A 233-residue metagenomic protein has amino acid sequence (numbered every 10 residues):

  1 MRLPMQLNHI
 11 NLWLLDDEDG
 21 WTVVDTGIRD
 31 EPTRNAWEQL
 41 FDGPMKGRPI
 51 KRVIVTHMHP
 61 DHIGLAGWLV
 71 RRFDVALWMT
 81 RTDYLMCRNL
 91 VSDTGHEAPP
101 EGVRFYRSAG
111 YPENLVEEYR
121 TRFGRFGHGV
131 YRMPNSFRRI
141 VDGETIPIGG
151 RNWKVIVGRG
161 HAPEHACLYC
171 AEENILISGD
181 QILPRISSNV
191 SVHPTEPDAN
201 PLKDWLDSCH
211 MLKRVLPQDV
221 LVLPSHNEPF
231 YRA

Functional and structural regions predicted by a protein language model:
M1-R48, L168-S178, P184: Conserved beta-strand hairpin/beta-sheet module of binuclear metal-dependent hydrolase folds, prominently
R2, R81, H226: Residues at the C-termini of beta-strands that transition into short coil/loop
M5-L7, R138-I140, R159-A162: A short catalytic or substrate-binding loop motif that flags glycine-/basic-rich loops and adjacent residues that bind
H9-I10, N89-D93, S188-V190: Short aromatic-enriched loop/helix-cap "lid" or pocket-rim segments at secondary-structure transitions that line
W21-T22, I28-E31, F126-R132, T145 (+1 more regions): Metallo-beta-lactamase
P32, G43-P147: Active-site HxH/HxHxD metal-binding segment of metal-dependent hydrolases
A36, H62, A233: Active-site/pore-lining binding-face segments in mid-to-C-terminal subdomains
A36-L40, W68, M211: Alpha-helical elements of Rossmann-like donor-binding domains used by nucleotide-donor carbohydrate transfer enzymes
